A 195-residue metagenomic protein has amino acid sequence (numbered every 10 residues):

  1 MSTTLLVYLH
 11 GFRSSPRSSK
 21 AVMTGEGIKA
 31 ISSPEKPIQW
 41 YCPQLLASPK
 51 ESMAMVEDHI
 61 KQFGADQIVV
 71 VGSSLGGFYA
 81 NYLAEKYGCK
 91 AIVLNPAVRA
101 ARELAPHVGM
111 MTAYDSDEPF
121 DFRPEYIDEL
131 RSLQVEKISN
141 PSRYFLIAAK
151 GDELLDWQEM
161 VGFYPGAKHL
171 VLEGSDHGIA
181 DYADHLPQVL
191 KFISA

Functional and structural regions predicted by a protein language model:
M1-L46: Short, surface-exposed "cap/lid" segments of acyl-processing enzymes
L5, Q67-V69, K90: Structural motif
H10-S14, S74, K150: Active-site glycine-rich loops that stabilize anionic/oxyanionic intermediates across multiple enzyme folds
R13, Q44-P49, V98, D176: Alpha/beta-hydrolase active-site loop signature
Y41-Q62: Alpha/beta-hydrolase active-site loop
V71-A80: Gly/Ala-rich beta-loop-alpha elbow adjacent to hydrolase catalytic centers
Y82, K86: Active-site signature of alpha/beta-hydrolase-fold catalytic machinery across serine- and Asp/Cys-nucleophile hydrolases
K90-A195: The alpha/beta-hydrolase serine catalytic core
